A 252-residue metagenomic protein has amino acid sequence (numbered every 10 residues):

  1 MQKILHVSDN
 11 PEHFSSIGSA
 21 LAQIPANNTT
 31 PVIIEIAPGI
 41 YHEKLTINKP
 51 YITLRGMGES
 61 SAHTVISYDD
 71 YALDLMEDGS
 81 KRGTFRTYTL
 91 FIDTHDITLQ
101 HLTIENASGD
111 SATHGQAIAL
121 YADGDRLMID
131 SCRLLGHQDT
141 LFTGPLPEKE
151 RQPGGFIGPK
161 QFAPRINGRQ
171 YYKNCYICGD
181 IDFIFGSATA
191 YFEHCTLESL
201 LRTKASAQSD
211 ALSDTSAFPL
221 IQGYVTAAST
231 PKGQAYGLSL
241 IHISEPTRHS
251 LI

Functional and structural regions predicted by a protein language model:
Q2, H6-S15, P31-I33, Y51-G115: Right-handed parallel beta-helix/beta-spiral solenoid domain characteristic of secreted/periplasmic
I17-A26, Y41-K49, R165-I166, F185-A188: Short, T/G/N/S-enriched strand-turn elements that build extracellular solenoid repeat scaffolds
G18, A22, Y68-L90, A112-Y121 (+4 more regions): Extracellular beta-strand/beta-solenoid scaffold signature
P31-I33, K44, Y51-T53, H63 (+10 more regions): Detector for repetitive beta-architecture
A37, N48, R55-M57, D93 (+9 more regions): Feature marks extracellular polysaccharide-active and adherence modules
Y41, E59, I66, I104 (+10 more regions): Beta-rich extracellular carbohydrate-active architectures
D125, P164-G168, F185-A190, S216 (+1 more regions): Hydrophobic alpha-helical segments and helix-packing faces
H242-I252: Single conserved hydrophobic/aromatic residue that forms the stacking wall/gate of nucleotide- or nucleobase-binding
